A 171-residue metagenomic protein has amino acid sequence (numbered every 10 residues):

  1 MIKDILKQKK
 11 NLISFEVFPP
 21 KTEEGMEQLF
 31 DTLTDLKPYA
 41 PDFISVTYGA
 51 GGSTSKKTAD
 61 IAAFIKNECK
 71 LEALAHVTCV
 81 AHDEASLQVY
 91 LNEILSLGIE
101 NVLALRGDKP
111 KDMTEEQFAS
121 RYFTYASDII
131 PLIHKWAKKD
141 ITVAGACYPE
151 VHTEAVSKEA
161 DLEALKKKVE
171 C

Functional and structural regions predicted by a protein language model:
M1-K9: N-terminal amphipathic/basic leader segments beginning at the initiator methionine
I2-K3, M26-T34, Y39, G52-L71: Glycine-rich, positively charged N-terminal anion/phosphate-binding segment
K3, S14-F15: Generic secondary-structure boundary/loop-capping signal
Q8-L12, K21-I44, E68, E84 (+1 more regions): Alpha/beta enzyme core
E16, H76-A81: Conserved strand-turn element in the central/C-terminal portion of the radical SAM core barrel that lines
E23-E24, A50-K56, V80-A85: Acidic-and-aromatic substrate-binding clefts and catalytic sites of carbohydrate-active enzymes
I44-T54, V77, V102-L105: Catalytic beta/alpha-barrel core
